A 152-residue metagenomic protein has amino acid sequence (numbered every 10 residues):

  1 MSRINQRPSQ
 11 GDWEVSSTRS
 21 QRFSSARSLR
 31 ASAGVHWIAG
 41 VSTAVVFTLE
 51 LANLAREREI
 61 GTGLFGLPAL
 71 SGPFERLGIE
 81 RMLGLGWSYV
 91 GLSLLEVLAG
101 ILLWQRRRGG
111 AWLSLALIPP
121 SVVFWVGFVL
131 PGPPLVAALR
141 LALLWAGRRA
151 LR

Functional and structural regions predicted by a protein language model:
S2-R152: Topology signature of small-to-medium multi-pass alpha-helical membrane proteins
